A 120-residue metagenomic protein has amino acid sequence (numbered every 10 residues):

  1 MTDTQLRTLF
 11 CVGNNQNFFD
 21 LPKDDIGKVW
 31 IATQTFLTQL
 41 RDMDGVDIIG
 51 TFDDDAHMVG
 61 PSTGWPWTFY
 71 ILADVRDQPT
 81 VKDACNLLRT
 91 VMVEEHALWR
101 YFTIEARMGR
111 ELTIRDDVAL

Functional and structural regions predicted by a protein language model:
M1-W67, V75-P79, G109-L120: Short S/T/G/P-rich N-terminal loop/turn motif that feeds into the first structured element of a domain
K23, A84, M92-E94, A119: A generic "cationic amphipathic patch" detector
K28, L88-R89: Glycine-rich, phosphate-binding/catalytic loops in enzymes
I71: Conserved, mostly hydrophobic/aromatic
Q78-N86: Short amphipathic alpha-helices within nucleic acid-binding modules
R89-W99: A common structural junction motif
W99-G109: Long, hydrophobic, well-ordered secondary-structure blocks that form the structural core and pocket-lining surfaces
